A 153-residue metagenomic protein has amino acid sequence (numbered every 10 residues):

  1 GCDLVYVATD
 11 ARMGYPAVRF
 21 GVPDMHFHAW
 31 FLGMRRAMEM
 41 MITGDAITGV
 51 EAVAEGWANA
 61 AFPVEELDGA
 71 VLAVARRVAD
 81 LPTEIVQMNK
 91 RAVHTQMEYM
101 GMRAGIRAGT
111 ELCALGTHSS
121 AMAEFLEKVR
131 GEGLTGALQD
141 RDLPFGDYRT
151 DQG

Functional and structural regions predicted by a protein language model:
G1-V86: Crotonase-fold acyl-CoA enzyme core
T48-G49, G69, D80-G153: C-terminal alpha-helix plus adjacent terminal tail
